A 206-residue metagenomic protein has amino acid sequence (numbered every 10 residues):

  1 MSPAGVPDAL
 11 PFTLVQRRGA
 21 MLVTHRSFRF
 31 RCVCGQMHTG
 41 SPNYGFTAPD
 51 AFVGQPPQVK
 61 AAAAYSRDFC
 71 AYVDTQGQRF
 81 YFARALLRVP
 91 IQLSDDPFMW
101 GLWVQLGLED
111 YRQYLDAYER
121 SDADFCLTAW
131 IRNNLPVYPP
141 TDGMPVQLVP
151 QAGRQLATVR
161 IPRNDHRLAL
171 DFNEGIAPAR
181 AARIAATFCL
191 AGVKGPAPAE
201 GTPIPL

Functional and structural regions predicted by a protein language model:
P11-Q92, D96: Basic, glycine-/proline-tolerant helical and adjacent loop/strand elements that line or dock onto nucleic-acid
R17-R18, R26-R31, R67, R79 (+9 more regions): Arginine residue identity/basic-tract feature
A63-A152: Charged, low-complexity interaction segments
A117-L206: C-terminal, charged low-complexity interaction regions
